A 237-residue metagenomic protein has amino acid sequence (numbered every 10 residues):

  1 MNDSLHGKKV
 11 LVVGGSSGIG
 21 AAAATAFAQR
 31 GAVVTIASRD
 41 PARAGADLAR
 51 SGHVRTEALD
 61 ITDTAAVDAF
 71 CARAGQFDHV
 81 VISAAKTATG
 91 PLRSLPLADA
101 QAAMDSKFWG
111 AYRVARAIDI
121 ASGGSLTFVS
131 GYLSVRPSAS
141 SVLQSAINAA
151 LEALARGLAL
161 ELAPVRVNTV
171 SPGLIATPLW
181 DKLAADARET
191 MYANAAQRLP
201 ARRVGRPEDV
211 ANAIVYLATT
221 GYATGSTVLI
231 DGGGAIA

Functional and structural regions predicted by a protein language model:
S16, A24: N-terminal Rossmann NAD(P)H-binding glycine-rich loop of SDR-like oxidoreductase domains
R50-A65: Rossmann-fold cofactor-recognition segment
P91-L92, D99-M104, M191, A195: Substrate-binding pocket helix/loop in short-chain dehydrogenase/reductase
A100-M104, Y112-R113, S125-A163, L174-I175: Catalytic loop of short-chain dehydrogenase/reductase
E152, E161-A176, A223-I230: Conserved Rossmann-fold SDR core element
E189-D209: Catalytic Tyr-x(3-8)-Lys segment
R203-I230: C-terminal substrate-recognition "lid" of short-chain dehydrogenase/reductases
